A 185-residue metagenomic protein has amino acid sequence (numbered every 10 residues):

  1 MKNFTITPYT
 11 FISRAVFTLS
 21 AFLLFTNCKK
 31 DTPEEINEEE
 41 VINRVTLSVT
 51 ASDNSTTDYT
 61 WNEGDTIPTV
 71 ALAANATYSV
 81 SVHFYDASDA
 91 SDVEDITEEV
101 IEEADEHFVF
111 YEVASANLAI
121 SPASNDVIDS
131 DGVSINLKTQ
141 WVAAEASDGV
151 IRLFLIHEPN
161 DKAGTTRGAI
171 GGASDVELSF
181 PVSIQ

Functional and structural regions predicted by a protein language model:
M1-T5, A21-L47: Bacterial Sec-dependent N-terminal signal peptides
N3-A15: Bacterial N-terminal signal peptides that target proteins for export
I36, A90-V100, D161-S174: Beta-sandwich strand segments
V49, V182-I184: Interdomain boundary/hinge segments at the C-termini of tandem beta-sandwich modules
V49-L72: N-terminal edge beta-strand
A76-V80: Short beta-strand segments enriched for Tyr within beta-sheet-rich domains, predominantly fibronectin type III
H83-A116: Surface-exposed interaction patch
A114-S174, F180-V182: Helix-rich interaction surfaces within compact, conserved domain-sized segments that mediate assembly or partner
